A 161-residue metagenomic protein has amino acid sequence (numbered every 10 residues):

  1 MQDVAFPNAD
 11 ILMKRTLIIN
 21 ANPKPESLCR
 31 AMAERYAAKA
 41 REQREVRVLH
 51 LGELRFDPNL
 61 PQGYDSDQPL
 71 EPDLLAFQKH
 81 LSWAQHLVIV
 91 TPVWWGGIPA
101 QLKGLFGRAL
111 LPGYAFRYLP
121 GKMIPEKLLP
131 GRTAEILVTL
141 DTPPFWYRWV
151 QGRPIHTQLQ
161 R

Functional and structural regions predicted by a protein language model:
Q2-A115, G121: N-terminal beta1-alpha1-beta2 submodule of the flavodoxin-like/Rossmannoid cofactor-binding fold
A100-R161: FMN-binding flavodoxin-like domain, especially the glycine-rich phosphate-binding loop
